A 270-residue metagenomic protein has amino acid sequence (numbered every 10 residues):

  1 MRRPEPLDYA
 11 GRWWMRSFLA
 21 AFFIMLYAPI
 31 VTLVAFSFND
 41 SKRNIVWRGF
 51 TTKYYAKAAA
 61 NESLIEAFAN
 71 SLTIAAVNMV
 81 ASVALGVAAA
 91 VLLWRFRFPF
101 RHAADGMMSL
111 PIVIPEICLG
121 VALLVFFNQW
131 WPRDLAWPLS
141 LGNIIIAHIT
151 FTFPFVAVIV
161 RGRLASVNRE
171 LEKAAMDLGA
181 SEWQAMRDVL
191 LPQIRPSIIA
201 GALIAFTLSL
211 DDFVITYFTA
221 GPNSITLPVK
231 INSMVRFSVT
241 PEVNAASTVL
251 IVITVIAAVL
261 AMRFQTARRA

Functional and structural regions predicted by a protein language model:
M1-A10, A76-M108, V121, V125-Q129 (+2 more regions): Transmembrane-helix boundary motif in ABC transporter permease subunits
M1-E62, E66-A69, T73, L260 (+1 more regions): N-terminal, non-cleaved signal-anchor transmembrane helix
R2-S17, F100, R161-M176, E182-V189 (+1 more regions): C-terminal transmembrane helix and the adjacent membrane-cytosol boundary/short C-terminal tail of inner/organellar
R3-E5, R43-R48, T52, F100 (+3 more regions): Membrane-interfacial helix termini and adjacent extracytoplasmic/periplasmic loops of multi-pass transporters
P4-G11, K42, Y54-L64, L210-L260 (+1 more regions): Interhelical loop and adjacent transmembrane-helix boundary motif in polytopic membrane transport permeases
S17-F18, F23-I30, H102, L110 (+3 more regions): Transmembrane alpha-helices
A28-V31, A35, A84-A88, V121 (+5 more regions): Membrane-embedded alpha-helices of multi-pass transport/permease systems
A69, T73-L85, A89, P115 (+5 more regions): Hydrophobic alpha-helical transmembrane segments of multipass integral membrane proteins, especially permease/channel
